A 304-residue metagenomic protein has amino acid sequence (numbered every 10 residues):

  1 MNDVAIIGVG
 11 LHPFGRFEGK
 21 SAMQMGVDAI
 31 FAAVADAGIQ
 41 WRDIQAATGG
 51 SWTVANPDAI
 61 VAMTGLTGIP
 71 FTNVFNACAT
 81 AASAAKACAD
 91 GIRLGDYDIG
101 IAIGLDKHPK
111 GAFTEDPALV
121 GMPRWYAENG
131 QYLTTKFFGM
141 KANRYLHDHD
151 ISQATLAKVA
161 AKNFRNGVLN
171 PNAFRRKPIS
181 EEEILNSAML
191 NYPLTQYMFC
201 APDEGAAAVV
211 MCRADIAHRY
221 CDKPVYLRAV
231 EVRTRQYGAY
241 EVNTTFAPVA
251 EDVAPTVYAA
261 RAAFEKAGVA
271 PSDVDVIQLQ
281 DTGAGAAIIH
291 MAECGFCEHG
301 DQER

Functional and structural regions predicted by a protein language model:
M1-A79, Y145-S152, F174-S180, P193 (+3 more regions): Conserved active-site "lid/cap" helical segment
M1-K20, K158, M189-Y258, A262: Condensing-enzyme catalytic core mediating Claisen C-C bond formation in acyl metabolism
E18-G19, G111-D116, V168-N172, G238-E241 (+1 more regions): Short acidic, glycine/serine/threonine-rich loops at helix termini
V27-F31, D58-V61, A82-A89, R93 (+6 more regions): Predominant activation on well-ordered alpha-helical scaffold segments within soluble catalytic domains
W41-G50, F71-N73, G100-L105, A154-A161 (+3 more regions): Beta-strand segments within the central parallel beta-sheet cores of soluble alpha/beta enzyme folds
G50-I103, K107-F138, R175-A201, R233-Y237 (+2 more regions): Conserved catalytic cysteine-centered active-site region of acyl-thioester-dependent Claisen-condensing enzymes
V54-M63, Y237-N243, D281-E303: Short glycine/threonine-rich loop-to-helix capping motif typified by GTGT followed within a few residues by an Asp-Pro
Y132-S180: N-terminal leader/propeptide and maturation segments of large enzyme subunits in energy/redox metabolism and hydrolases
